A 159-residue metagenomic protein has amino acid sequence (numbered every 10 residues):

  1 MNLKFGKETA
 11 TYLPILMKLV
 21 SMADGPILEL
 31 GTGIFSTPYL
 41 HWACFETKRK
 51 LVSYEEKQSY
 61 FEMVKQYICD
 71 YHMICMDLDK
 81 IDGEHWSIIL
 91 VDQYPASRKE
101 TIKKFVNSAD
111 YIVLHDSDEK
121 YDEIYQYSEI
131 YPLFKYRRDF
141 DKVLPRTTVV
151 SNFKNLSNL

Functional and structural regions predicted by a protein language model:
F5-D79: SAM cofactor-binding core of SAM-dependent methyltransferases, primarily the Rossmann-like beta-alpha-beta module
D24, H85-S87, A109: Local beta-strand N-terminus motif with an aromatic residue
L28, I88-L90, V113: Structural motif
G31, E55, V91-P95, D116-S117: Structural motif
D77-W86, K104: Short amphipathic alpha-helix with an adjacent loop that forms part of the alpha/beta core around
E84-Q93, R98: A mid-sequence interfacial segment
P95-L159: C-terminal substrate-binding/active-site "lid" region of AdoMet-derived donor-dependent transferases
